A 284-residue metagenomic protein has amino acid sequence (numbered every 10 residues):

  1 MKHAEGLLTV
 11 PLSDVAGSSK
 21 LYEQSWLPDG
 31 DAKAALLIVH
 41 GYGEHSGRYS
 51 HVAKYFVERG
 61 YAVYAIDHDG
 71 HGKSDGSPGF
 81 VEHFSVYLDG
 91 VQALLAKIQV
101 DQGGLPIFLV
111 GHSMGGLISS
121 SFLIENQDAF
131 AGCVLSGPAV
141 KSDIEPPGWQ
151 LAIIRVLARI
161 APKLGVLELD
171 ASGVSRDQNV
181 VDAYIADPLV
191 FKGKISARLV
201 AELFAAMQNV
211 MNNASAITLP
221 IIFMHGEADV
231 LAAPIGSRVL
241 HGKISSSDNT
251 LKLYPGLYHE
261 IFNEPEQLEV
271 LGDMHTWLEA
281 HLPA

Functional and structural regions predicted by a protein language model:
M1-G30: N-terminal cap/lid segment of alpha/beta-hydrolase-fold proteins
G43-S46, G72-Q102: Catalytic nucleophile-loop/oxyanion-hole region of alpha/beta-hydrolase and closely related hydrolase-like folds
A53-S77: Conserved alpha/beta-hydrolase
Q102-H112: Alpha/beta-hydrolase fold nucleophile elbow
H112-I195: Alpha/beta-hydrolase-fold enzymes
I217, F223-H225, D229: Short beta-strand/loop motif that positions the catalytic acidic residue of the alpha/beta-hydrolase fold
V230-G236: Conserved alpha/beta-hydrolase "acid-adjacent" motif
T250-A284: Catalytic active-site module of serine/aspartate enzymes centered on a nucleophile-bearing elbow/loop
